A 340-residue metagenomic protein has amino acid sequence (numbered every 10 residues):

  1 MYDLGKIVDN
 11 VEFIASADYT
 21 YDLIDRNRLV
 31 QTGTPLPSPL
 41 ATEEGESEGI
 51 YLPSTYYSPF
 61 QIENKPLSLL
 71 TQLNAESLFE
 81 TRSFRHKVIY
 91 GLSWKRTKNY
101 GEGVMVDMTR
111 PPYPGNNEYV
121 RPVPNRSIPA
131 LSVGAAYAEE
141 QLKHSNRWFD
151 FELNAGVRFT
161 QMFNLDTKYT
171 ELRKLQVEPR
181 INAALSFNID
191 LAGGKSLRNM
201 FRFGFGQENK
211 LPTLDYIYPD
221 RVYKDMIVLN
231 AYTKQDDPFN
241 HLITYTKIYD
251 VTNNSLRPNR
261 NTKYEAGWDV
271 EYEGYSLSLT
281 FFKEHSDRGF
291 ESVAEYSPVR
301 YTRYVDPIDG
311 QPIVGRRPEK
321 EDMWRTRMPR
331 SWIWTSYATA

Functional and structural regions predicted by a protein language model:
M1-K168: Face-selective signature of the C-terminal outer-membrane beta-barrel domain
D3, D18-D22, L78, K95-T97 (+7 more regions): Generic structural motif
L4, E44, E48, Y90 (+8 more regions): Feature targets compositionally biased, intrinsically disordered low-complexity regions with long contiguous runs
I24-T34, Y100-D107, L165-R173, V177 (+3 more regions): Outer-membrane beta-barrel translocator domains and adjoining extracellular loop/strand segments of Gram-negative
T32-T55, K98-P124, R221-D250, S297-R325: Surface-exposed loop/turn segments flanking beta-strands in extracellular/periplasmic regions
P66-A75, S276-A340: Outer membrane beta-barrel strand-and-loop segments of large Gram-negative receptors, especially TonB-dependent
S93-K95, P124-S276, T280-H285: Structural signature of Gram-negative outer-membrane beta-barrels, strongest in the C-terminal barrel of TonB-dependent
